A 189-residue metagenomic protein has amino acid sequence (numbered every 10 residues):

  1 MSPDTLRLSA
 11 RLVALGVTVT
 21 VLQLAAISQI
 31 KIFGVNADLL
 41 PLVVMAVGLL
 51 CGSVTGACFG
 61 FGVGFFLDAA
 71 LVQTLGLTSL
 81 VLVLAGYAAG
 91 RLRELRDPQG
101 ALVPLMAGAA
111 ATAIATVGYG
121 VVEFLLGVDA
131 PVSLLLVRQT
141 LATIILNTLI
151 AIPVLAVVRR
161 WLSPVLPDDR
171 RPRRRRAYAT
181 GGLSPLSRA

Functional and structural regions predicted by a protein language model:
M1-A189: Terminal, non-globular segments
